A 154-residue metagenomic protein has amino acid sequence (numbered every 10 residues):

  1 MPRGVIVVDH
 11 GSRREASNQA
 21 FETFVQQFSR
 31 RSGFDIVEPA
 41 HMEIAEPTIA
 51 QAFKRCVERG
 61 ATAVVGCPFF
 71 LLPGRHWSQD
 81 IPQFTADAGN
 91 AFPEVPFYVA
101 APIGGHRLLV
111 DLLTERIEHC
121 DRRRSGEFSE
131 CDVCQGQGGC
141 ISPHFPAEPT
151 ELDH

Functional and structural regions predicted by a protein language model:
M1-H154: Active-site-proximal alpha-helix that buttresses catalytic centers in soluble enzyme cores
